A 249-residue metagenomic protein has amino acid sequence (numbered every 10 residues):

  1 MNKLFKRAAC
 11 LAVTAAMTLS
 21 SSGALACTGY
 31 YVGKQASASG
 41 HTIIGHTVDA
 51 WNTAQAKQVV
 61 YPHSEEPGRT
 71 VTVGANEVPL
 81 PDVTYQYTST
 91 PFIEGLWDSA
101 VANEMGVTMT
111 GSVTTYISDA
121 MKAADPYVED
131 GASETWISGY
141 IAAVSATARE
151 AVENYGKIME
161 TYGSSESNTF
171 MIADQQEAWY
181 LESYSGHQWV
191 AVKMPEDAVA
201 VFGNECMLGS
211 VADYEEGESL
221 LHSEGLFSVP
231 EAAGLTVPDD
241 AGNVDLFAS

Functional and structural regions predicted by a protein language model:
M1-L11: Bacterial N-terminal signal peptides that target proteins for export
R7, S22-A26: Sec/Tat signal peptide C-region and signal peptidase I cleavage site
V13, M17-S21: Hydrophobic core
C27-E134, N154-S249: A contiguous strand-loop segment
S138-S145: Short, well-ordered beta-strand elements within core beta-sheets of diverse protein domains
